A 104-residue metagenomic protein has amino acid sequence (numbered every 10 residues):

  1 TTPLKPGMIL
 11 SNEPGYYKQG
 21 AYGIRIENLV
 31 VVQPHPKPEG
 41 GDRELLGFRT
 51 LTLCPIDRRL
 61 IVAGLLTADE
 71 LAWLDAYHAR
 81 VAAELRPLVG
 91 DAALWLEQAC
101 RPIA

Functional and structural regions predicted by a protein language model:
T1-A104: Charged, cofactor-coupling segments
